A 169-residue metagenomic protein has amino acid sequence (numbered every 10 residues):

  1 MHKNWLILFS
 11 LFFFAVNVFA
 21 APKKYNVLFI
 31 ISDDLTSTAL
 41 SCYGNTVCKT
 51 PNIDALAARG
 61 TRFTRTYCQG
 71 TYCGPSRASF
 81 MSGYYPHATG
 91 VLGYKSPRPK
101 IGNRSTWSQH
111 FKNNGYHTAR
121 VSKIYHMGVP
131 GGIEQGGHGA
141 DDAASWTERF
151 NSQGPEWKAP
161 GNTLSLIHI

Functional and structural regions predicted by a protein language model:
H2-K3, F19-I167: Formylglycine-dependent sulfatase
I7-L8, V18: Cleavable N-terminal signal peptides
